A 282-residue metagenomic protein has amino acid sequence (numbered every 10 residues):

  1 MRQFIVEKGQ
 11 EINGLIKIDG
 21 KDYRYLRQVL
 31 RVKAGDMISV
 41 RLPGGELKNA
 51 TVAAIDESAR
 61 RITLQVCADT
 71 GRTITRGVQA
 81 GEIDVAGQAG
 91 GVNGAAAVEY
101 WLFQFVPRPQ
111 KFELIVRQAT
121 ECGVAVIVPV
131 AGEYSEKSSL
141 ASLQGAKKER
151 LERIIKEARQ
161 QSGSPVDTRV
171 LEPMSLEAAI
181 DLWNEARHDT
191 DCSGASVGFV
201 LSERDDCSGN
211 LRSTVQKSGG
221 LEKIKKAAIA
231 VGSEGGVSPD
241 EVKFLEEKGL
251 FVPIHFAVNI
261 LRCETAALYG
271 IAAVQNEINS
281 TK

Functional and structural regions predicted by a protein language model:
M1-V92: N-terminal positively charged helical leader segments and presequences
D69, A131-Y134, V258: Short, ordered loop/turn segments at secondary-structure junctions
T75-A89, N93-V197: RNA substrate-binding interface of SAM-dependent RNA methyltransferases
Y100, S196-F199, K225-V231: Generic beta-sheet signal
S202-A227: Strongly charged, low-complexity linkers/loops
I224-F244: A C-terminal functional module that forms or caps the active site or interfaces directly with catalytic machinery
P239-K282: Structured adenosyl-cofactor binding patch, chiefly the S-adenosyl-L-methionine
